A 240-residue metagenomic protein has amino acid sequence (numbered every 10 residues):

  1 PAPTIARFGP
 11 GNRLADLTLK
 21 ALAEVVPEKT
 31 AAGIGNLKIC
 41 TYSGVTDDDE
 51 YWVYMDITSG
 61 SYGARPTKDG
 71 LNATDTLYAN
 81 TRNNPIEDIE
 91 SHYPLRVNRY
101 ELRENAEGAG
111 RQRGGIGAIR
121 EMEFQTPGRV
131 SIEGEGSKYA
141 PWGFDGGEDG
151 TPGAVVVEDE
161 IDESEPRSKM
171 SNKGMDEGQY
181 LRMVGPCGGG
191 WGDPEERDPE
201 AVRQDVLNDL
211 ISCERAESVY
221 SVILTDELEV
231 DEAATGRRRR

Functional and structural regions predicted by a protein language model:
P1-R240: Glycine/proline-enriched, intrinsically flexible loops and inter-domain linkers
